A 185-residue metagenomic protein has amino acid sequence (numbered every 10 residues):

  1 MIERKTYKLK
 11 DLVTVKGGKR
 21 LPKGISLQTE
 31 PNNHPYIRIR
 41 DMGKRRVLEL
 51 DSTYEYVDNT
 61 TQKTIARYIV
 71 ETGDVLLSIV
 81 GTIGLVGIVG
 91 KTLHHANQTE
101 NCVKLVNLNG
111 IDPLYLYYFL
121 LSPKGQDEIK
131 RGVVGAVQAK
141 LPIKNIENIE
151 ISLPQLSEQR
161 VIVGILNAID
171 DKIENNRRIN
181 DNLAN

Functional and structural regions predicted by a protein language model:
M1-R20, N148-N185: Non-catalytic DNA-recognition/assembly elements of restriction-modification systems
T6-L27, R40-T72: Sequence-specific dsDNA recognition surfaces
R38-I39, E55-L121: A short beta-sheet element
M42, T82-I83, V134-G135: Short glycine-enriched loops at secondary-structure junctions
I79, H95-V103, I111, V134-V163: A short glycine-rich beta-alpha junction/loop motif
L114-K144: Short, positively charged
